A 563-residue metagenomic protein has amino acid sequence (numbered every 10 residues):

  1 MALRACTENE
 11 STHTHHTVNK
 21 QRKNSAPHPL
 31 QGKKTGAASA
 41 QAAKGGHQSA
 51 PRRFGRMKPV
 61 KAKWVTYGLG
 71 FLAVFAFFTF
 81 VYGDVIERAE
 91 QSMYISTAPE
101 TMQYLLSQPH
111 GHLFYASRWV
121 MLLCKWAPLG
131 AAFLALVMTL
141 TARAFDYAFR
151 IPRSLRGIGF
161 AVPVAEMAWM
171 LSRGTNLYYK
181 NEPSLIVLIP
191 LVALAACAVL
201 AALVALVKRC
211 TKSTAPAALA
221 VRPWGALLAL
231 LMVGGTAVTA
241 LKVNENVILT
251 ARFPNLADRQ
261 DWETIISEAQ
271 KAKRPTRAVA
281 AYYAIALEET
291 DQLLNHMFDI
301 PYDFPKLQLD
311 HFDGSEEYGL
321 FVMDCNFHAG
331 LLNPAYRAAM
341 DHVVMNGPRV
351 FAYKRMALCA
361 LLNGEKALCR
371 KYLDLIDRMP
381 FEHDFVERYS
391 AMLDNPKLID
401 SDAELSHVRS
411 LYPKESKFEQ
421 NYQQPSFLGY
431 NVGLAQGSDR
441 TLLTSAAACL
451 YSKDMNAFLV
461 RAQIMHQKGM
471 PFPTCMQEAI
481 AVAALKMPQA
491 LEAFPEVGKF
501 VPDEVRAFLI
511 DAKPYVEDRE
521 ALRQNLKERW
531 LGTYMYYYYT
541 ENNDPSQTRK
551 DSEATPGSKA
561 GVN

Functional and structural regions predicted by a protein language model:
K63-W64, Q103, A127-A135, P183-A198 (+2 more regions): Alpha-helical transmembrane segments of polytopic membrane proteins
V74-T79, A161-G174, M232-A237: Aromatic-anchored segments of alpha-helical transmembrane domains
T79-V120, C124, P128-L129: Membrane-interface coil-to-helix junctions
Y82-A89, W169-E182: Juxtamembrane "helix-exit" motif on the non-cytosolic side of transmembrane helices
M121, K125-R143: Hydrophobic alpha-helical transmembrane segments
A135-R153, M167-M170: Transmembrane-helix motifs of polytopic, lipid-linked glycan transferases
A218-N244: Internal/C-terminal transmembrane anchor helices
V243-K417, P425, Y430-N456: Soluble catalytic regions of membrane-associated enzymes that act on cell-envelope and secretory-pathway components
